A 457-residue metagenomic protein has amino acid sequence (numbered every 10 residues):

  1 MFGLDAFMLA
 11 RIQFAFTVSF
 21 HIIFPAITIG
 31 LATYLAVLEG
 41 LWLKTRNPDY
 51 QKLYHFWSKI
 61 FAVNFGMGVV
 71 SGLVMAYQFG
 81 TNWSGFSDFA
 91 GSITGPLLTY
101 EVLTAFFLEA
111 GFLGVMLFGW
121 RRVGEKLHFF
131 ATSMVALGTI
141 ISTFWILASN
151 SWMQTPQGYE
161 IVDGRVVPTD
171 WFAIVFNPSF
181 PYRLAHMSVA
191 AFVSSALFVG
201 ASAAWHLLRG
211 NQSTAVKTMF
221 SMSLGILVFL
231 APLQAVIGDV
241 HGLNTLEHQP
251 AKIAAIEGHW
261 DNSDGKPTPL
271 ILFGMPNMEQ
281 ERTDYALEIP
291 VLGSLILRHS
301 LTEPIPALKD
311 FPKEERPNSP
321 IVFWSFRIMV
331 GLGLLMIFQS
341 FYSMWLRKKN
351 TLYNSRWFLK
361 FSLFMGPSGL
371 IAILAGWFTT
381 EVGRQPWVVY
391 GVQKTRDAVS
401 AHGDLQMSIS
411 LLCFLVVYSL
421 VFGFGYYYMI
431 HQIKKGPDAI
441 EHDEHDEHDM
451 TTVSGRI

Functional and structural regions predicted by a protein language model:
M1-I457: Polytopic transmembrane helical bundles with strong interfacial aromatic enrichment
